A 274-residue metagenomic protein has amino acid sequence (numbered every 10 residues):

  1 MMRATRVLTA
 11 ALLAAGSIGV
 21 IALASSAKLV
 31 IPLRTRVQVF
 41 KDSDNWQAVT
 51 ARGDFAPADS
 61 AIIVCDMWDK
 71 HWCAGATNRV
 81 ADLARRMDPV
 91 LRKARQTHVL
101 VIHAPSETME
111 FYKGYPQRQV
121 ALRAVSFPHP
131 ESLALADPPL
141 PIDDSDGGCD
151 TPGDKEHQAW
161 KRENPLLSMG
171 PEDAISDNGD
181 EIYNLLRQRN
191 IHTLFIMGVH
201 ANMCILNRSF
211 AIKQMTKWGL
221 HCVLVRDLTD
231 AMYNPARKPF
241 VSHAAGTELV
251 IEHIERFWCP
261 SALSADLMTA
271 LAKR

Functional and structural regions predicted by a protein language model:
M1-T9: Bacterial N-terminal signal peptides that target proteins for export
A14-K28: Bacterial Sec-dependent signal peptides at the C-terminal "C-region" and cleavage site
A24-A61, N78-V80, P89-R92, Q96-H98 (+2 more regions): Active-site-adjacent betaalpha module
S60-G75: Acidic/histidine-rich, surface-exposed loop or edge segments in extracytoplasmic proteins
M67, H103-S106, R226: A cross-domain feature marking catalytic cores of carbohydrate-active enzymes and several ubiquitous metabolic/repair
L83: Aromatic/His-enriched, Gly/Pro-containing loop or helix-boundary segments that lie immediately adjacent to catalytic
R86: Short catalytic helix/loop segments, enriched in acidic residues and glycine and frequently bearing histidine
K113: Carbohydrate-interacting regions of secretory-pathway proteins
